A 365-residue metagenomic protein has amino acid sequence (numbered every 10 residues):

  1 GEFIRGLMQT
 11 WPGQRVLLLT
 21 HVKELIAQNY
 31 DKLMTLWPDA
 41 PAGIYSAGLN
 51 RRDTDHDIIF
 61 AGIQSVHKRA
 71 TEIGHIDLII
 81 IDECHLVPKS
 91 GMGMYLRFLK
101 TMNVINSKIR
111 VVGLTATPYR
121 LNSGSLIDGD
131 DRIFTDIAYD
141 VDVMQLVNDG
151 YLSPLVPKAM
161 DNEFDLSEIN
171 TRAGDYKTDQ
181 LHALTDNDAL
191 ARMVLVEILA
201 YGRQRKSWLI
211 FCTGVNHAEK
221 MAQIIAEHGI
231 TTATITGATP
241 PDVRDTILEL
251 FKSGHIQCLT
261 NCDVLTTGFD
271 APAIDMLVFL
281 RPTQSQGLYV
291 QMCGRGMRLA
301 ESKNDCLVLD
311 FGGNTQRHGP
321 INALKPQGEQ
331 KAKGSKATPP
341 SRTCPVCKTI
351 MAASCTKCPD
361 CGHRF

Functional and structural regions predicted by a protein language model:
E2-F3, L7-T35, V215: Conserved Walker A/P-loop ATP-binding site and its immediately adjacent core in helicase/helicase-like ATPase domains
A27, G43-T54, E219-Q223, I230-C262 (+1 more regions): Conserved helicase ATPase core of P-loop NTP-dependent helicases/translocases
M34-T71: Inter-Walker segment of RecA-like/P-loop motor cores
I58-E83, P88-F98, N261-C262: Conserved RecA-like ASCE ATPase "motif II neighborhood" in helicase/translocase motors
Q64-A70, H85, G237-K325: Conserved RecA-like P-loop NTPase helicase motor core
P88-P157: Post-DEXD/H (motif II) to motif III coupling segment of the RecA-like Helicase ATP-binding lobe
T135-C212: Conserved interdomain linker/interface between the two RecA-like ATPase lobes of SF2 helicase motors
Y139, V143-S153, A300-A353, R364-F365: A conserved SF2-helicase RecA2
